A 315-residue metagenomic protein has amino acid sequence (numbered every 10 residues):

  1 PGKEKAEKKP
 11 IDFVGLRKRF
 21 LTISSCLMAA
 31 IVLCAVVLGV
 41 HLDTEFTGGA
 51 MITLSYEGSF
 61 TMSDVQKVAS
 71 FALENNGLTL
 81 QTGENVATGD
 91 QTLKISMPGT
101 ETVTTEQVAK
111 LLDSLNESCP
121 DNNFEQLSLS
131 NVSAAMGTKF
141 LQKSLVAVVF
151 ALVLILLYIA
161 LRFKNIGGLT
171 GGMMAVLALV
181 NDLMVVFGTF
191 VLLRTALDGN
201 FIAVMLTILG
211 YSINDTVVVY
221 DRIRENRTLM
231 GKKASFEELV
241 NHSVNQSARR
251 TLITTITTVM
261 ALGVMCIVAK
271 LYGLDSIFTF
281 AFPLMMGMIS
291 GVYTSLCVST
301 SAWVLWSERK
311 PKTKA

Functional and structural regions predicted by a protein language model:
P1-A315: A structural signal for conserved, well-ordered secondary-structure elements that form binding/interaction cores
